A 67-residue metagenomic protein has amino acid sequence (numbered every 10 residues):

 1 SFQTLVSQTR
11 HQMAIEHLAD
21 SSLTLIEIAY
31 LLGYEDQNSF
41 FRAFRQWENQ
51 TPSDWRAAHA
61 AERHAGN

Functional and structural regions predicted by a protein language model:
S1-E35, Q50, A57-N67: Terminal helix-turn-helix DNA-binding modules in bacterial transcription factors
S39-F40, F44: Short hydrophobic/aromatic patch on the recognition helix
